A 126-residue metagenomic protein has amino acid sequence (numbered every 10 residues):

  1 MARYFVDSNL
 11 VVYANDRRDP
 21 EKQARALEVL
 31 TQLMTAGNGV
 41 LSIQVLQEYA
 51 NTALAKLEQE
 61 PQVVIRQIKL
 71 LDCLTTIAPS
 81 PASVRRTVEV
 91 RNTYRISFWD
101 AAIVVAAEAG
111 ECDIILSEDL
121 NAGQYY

Functional and structural regions predicted by a protein language model:
M1-L41, A55-V63: Short, well-structured N-terminal submotif of metal-dependent ribonuclease cores
S8, D100-A101: Conserved glycosyltransferase catalytic-site signature
R18, I43-Q47, K69-T93: Acidic catalytic patch
E28, Q44, E48, R66 (+2 more regions): Amphipathic alpha-helical interaction segments
E48-T75: Active-site-proximal, substrate-binding regions of enzyme catalytic domains and RNA-binding/basic surfaces
R95-S97: Beta-rich strand-turn-strand
A101-Y126: Acidic, metal-binding active-site segment of PIN/NYN-like and related structure-specific nucleases
